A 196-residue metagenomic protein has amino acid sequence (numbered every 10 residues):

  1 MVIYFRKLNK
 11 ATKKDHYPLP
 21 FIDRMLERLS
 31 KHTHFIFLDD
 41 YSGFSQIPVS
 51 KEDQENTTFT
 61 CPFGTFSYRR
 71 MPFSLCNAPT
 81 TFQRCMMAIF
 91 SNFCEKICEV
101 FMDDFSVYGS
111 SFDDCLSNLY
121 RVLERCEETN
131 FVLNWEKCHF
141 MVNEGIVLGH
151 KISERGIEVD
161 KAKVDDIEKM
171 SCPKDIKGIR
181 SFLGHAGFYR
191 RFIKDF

Functional and structural regions predicted by a protein language model:
M1-F196: Retroelement reverse transcriptase polymerase core
